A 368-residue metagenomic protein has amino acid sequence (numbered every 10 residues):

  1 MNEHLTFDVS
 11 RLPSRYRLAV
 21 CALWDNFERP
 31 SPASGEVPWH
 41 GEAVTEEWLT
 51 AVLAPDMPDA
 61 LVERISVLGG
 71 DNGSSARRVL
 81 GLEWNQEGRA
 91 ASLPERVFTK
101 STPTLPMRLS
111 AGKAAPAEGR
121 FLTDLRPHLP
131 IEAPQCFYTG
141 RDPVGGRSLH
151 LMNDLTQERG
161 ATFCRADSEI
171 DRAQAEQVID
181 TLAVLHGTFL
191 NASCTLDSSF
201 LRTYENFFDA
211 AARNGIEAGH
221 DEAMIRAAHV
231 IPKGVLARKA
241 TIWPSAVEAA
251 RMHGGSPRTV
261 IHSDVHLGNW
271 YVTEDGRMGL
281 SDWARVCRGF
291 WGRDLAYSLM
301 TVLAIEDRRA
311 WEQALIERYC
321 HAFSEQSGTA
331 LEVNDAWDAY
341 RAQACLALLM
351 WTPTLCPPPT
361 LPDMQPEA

Functional and structural regions predicted by a protein language model:
M1-R147, T273-M278: Conserved NTP-binding catalytic cores of kinases and kinase-like/nucleotidyltransferase enzymes across multiple kinase
N2-R11, R15-L18, L346-A368: ATP/Mg2+ or Mg2+-diphosphate-binding catalytic cores that bind nucleotide phosphates or diphosphates via glycine-rich
G69-R89, W243-R293: Active-site acidic catalytic loop and adjacent metal/ATP-binding pocket of ATP-dependent phosphoryl transfer enzymes
T104-M107, F163-S168, S281, Y297-I305: Glycine- and acidic
R120, D124, R285, W291-S327 (+1 more regions): Active-site activation/catalytic loop segments of kinase-like enzymes and analogous catalytic loops in related
T139-P143, A192-N206, A330-W337: Short, glycine/acidic-rich hinge or "gate" loops at secondary-structure transitions that mediate conformational
H150-E158: Short pocket-lining segment of the protein kinase catalytic domain that shapes the ATP-binding cleft
G160-H262, E274: ATP-dependent phospho-/nucleotidyl transfer catalytic cores
